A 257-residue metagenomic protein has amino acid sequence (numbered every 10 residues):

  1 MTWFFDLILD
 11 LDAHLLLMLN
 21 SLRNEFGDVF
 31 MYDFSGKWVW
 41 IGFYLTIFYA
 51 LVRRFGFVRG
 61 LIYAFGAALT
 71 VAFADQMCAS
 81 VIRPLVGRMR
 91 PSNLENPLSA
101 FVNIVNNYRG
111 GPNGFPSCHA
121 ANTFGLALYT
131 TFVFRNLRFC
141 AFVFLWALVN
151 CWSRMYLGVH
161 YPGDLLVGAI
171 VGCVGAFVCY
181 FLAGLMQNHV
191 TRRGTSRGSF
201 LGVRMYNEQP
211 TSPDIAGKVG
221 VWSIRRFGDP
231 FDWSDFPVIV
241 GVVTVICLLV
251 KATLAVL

Functional and structural regions predicted by a protein language model:
M1-Y44, C78-R109, V250-L257: N-terminal transmembrane-helix/juxtamembrane module of multi-pass inner/ER membrane proteins
S21-V29, V52-A64, Y156-Y161, F227-F231: Membrane-helix interfacial "entry" motifs
L22, F26, R54, S80 (+5 more regions): Membrane-interface elements of multi-pass transporters and channels
S35-L51, F65, H119-N122: Hydrophobic alpha-helical transmembrane segments
K37, F55-V58, V133-R138: Transmembrane helix interruption/hinge and helix-loop junction motifs
K37, I41, A64-A72, Q76 (+4 more regions): Alpha-helical transmembrane spans of integral membrane proteins, capturing the lipid-embedded, hydrophobic core of TM
F48-C78, C140: Interfacial segments of alpha-helical transmembrane regions
V102-L257: Membrane-embedded catalytic cores of phosphoryl/pyrophosphoryl-handling enzymes
